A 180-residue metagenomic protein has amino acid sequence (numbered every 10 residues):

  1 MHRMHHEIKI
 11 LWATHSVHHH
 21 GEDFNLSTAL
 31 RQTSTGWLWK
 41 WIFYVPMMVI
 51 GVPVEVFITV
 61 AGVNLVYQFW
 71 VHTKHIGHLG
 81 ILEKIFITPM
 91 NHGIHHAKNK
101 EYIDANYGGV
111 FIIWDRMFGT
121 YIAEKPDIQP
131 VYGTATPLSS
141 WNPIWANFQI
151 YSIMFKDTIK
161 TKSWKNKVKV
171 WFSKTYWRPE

Functional and structural regions predicted by a protein language model:
M1-V131: Membrane-embedded catalytic scaffold of the fatty acid hydroxylase/desaturase
I128-E180: Cytosolic-facing loops and C-terminal tails of multi-pass membrane proteins
